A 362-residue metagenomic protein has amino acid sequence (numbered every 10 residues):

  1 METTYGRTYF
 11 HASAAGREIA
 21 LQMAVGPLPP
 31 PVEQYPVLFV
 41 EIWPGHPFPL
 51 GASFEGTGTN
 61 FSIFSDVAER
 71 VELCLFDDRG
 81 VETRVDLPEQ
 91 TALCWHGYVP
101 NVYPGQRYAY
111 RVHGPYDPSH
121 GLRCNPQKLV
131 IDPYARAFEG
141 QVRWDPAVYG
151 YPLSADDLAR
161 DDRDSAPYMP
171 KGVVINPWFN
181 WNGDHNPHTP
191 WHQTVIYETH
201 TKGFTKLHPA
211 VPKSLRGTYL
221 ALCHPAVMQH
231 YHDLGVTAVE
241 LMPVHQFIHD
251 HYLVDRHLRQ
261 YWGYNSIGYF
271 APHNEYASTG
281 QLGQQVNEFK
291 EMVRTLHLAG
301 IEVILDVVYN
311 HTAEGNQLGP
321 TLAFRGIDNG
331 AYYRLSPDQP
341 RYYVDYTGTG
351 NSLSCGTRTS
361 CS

Functional and structural regions predicted by a protein language model:
F10-A12, I19-E55, E82, Q90 (+3 more regions): The feature marks proteins involved in alpha-glucan
T57-F61: Structural beta-strand segments of beta-rich domains
S62-F64, Y98-P100: Surface-exposed loop and edge beta-strand positions of immunoglobulin-like domains
S65-R70: Short proline/glycine-enriched turn/loop motifs at strand-loop junctions of beta-rich domains
E72-C74: Beta-strand signatures of extracellular beta-sandwich domains
F76-V81: Change "in extracellular beta-sheet-rich domains … of secreted and cell-surface proteins" to "in beta-sheet-rich domains
S165, H188, H200-S362: Substrate-binding/active-site clefts of carbohydrate-active enzymes
